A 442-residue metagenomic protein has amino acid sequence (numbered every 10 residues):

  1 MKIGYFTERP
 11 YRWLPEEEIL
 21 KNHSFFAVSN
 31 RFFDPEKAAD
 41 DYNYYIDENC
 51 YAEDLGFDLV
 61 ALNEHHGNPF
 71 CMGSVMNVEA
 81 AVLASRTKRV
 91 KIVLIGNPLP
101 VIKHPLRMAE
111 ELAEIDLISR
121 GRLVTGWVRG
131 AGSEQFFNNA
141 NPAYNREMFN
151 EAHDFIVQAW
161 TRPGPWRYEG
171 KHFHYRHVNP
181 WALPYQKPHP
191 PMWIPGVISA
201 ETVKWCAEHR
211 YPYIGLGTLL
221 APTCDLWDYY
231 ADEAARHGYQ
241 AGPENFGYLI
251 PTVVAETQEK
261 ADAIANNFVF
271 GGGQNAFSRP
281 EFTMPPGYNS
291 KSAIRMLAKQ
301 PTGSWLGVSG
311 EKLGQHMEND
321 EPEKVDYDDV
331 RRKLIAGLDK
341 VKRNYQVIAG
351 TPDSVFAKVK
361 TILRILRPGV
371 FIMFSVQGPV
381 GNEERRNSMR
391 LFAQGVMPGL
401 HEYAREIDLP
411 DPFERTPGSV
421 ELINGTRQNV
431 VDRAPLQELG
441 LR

Functional and structural regions predicted by a protein language model:
M1-T87, P188-P190, D411-E414: N-terminal beta1-alpha1-beta2 module of alpha/beta enzyme domains
K2-A38, V101-Y168, P212-G215, L219-A221 (+1 more regions): Flexible, glycine-rich active-site loops centered on histidine and acidic residues that chelate a metal or position
I3, A52, E64, L83 (+9 more regions): Conserved, mostly hydrophobic/aromatic
G4-F33, R146-W181, P222-P368, M397 (+1 more regions): An alpha-helical appendage that flanks or caps ligand/catalytic pockets
H23, A27-N43, G96-L106, Q186-I198 (+2 more regions): Active-site mouth loops of central-metabolism enzymes
C50-D54, A80-R89, L112, D116-L123 (+3 more regions): Acidic (Asp/Glu)-rich catalytic clusters
L59-V82, L99, S133-F136, G217-L220 (+1 more regions): Glycine-rich, proline-tolerant flexible connector loops at the mouths of alpha/beta enzymes
F70-L94, R390-H401: Alpha-helix-loop-beta-strand connector modules within alpha/beta enzyme cores
